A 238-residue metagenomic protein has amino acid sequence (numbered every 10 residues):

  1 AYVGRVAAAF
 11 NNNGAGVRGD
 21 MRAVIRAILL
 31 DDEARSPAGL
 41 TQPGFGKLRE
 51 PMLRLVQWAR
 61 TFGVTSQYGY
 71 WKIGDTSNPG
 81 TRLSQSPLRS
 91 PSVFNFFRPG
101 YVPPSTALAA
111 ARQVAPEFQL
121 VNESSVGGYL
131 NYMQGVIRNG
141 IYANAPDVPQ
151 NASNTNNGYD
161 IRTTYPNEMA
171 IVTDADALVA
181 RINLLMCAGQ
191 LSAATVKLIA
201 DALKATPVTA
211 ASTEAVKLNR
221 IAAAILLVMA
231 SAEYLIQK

Functional and structural regions predicted by a protein language model:
A1-K238: Flexible, low-complexity segments enriched for small/polar residues
